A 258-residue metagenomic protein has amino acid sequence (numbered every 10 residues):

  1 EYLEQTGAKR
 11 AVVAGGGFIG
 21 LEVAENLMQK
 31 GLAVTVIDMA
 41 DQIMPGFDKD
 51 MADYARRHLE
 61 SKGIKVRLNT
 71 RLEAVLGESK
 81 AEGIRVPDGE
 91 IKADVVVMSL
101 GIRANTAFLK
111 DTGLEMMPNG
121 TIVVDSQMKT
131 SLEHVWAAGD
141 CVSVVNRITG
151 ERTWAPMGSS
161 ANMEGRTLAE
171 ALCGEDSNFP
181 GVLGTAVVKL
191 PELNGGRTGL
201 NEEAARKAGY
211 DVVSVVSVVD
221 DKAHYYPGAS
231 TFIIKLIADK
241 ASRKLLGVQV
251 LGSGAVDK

Functional and structural regions predicted by a protein language model:
E1-G7, S79, G83, E90-E170: FAD-site-proximal beta/loop scaffold in flavoenzymes
A8-V12, F18-L76, P156-A161, S177-A204: Rossmann-like dinucleotide-binding cores of NAD(P)H-dependent redox enzymes
R10, T35, D88, D94-V95 (+4 more regions): Structural motif
G20, I43-P45, V75, T106 (+3 more regions): Flexible, glycine-rich phosphate/dinucleotide-binding loops and adjacent beta-alpha linkers at cofactor/substrate
Q29-V124, V213: A Rossmann-like FAD-binding core segment of flavoenzymes
C141-V256: Mid-to-C-terminal Rossmann-like scaffold of FAD/NAD(P)H-dependent oxidoreductases
